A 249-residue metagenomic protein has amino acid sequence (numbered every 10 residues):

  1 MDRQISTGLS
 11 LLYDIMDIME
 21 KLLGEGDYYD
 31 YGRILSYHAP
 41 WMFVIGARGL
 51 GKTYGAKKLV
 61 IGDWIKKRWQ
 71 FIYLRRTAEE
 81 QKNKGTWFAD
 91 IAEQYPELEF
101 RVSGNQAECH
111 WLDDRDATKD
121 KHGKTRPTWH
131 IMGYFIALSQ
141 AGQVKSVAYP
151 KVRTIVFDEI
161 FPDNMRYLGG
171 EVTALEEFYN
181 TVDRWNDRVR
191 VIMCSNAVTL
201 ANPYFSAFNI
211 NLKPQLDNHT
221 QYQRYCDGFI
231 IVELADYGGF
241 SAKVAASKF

Functional and structural regions predicted by a protein language model:
D2-F249: Phosphate/NTP-binding elements of NTP-utilizing enzymes
